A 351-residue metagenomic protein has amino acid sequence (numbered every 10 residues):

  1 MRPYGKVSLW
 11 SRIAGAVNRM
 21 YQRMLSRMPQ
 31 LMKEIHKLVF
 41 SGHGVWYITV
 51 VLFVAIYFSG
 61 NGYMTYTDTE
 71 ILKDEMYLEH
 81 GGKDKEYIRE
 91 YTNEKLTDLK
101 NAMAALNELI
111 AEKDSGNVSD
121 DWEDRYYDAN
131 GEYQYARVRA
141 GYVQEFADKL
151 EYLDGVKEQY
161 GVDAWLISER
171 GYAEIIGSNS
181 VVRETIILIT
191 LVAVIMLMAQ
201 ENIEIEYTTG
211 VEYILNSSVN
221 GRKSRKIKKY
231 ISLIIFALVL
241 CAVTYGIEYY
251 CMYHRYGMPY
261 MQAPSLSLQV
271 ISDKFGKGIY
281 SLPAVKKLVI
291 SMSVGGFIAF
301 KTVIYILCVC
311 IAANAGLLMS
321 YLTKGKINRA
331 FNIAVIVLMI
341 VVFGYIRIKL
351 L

Functional and structural regions predicted by a protein language model:
M1, A315, I336-M339, L350-L351: Hydrophobic alpha-helical segments
M1-I13, Y135-F146: Short, non-transmembrane cytosolic segments of multipass membrane proteins
Y4-I48, I227: Aromatic- and glycine-rich beta-strand/loop motifs that create alpha-glucan
Q30, E34, E201-F236: Helix-loop-helix units of permease transmembrane domains in multi-pass membrane transporters, especially ABC
H43, G221-R222, G325-A330: Membrane-helix interface segments
T49-L52, I327-V341: Central hydrophobic cores of alpha-helical transmembrane segments in multi-pass integral membrane proteins
V54-I88, D148-E206, I227-L322, F343 (+1 more regions): Secretory targeting signals
G62-D148: Membrane-proximal extracellular/periplasmic loop immediately following the first transmembrane helix
